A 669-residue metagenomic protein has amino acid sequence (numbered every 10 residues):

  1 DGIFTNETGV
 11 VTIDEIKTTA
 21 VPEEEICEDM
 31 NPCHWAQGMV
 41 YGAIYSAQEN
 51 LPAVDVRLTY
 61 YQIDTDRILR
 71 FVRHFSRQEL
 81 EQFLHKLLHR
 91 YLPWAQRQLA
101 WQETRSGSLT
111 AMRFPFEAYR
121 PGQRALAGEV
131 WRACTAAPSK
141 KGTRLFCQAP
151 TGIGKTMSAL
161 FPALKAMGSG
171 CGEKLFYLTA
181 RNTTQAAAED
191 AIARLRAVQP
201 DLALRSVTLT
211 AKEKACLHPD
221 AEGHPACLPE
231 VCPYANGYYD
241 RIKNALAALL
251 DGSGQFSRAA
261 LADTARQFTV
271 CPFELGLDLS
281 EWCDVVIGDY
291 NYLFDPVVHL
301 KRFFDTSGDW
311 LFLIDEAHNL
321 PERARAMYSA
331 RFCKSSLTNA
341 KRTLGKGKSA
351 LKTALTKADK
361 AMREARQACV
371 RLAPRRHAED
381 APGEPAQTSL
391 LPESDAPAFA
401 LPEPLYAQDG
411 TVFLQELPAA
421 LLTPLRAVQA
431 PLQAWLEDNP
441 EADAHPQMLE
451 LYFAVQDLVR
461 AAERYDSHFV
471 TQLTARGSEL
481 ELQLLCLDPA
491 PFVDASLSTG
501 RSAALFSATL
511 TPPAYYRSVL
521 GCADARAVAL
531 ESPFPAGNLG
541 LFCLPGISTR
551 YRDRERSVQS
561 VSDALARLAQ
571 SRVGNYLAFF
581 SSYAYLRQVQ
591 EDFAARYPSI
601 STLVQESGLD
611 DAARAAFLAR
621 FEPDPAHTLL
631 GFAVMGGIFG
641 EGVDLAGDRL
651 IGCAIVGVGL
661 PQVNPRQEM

Functional and structural regions predicted by a protein language model:
D1-E81: Mg2+/Mn2+-dependent nuclease catalytic core
W101-Q148: Conserved pre-motif I regulatory segment
S106-G107, R113, K140, C171-V286 (+12 more regions): A substrate-engagement module of RecA-like helicase motors
T156-C171, A191-L195: Walker A/P-loop NTP-binding motif
A159, K165, A186, F268-V285 (+4 more regions): Signature of the SF2 helicase/ATPase Hel1-core->accessory helical subdomain module
L261-V286, P296-F303, V428-S548, R556-V558 (+3 more regions): A contiguous, basic/glycine-rich beta-loop/short-helix subdomain that forms a polymer-engagement track
S581-E606: Conserved helicase motor "Helicase C" RecA-like lobe of SF1/SF2 P-loop NTPases
V643-V658: A short beta-strand element within the Helicase C-terminal
